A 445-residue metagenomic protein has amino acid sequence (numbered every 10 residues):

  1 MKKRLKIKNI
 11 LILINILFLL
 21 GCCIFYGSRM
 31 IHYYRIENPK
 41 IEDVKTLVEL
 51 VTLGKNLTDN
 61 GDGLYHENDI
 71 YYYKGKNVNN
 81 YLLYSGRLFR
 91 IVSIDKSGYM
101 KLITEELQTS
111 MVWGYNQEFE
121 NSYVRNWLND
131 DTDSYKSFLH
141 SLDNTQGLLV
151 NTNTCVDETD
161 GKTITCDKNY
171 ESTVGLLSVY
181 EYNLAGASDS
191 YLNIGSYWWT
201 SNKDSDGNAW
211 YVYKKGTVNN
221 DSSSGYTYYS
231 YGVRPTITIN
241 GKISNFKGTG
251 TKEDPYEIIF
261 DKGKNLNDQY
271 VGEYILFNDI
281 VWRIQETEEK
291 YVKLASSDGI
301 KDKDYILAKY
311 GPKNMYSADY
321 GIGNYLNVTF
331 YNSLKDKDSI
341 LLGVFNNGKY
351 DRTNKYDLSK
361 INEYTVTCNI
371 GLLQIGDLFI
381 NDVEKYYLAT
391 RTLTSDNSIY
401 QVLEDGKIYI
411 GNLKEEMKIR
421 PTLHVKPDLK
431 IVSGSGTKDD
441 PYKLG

Functional and structural regions predicted by a protein language model:
K2-F18: N-terminal Sec-pathway targeting helices
F18-M30: Hydrophobic alpha-helical membrane-insertion segments, chiefly the h-region of N-terminal signal peptides
G27-G445: Collagenous Gly-X-Y triple-helix signature in extracellular proteins
